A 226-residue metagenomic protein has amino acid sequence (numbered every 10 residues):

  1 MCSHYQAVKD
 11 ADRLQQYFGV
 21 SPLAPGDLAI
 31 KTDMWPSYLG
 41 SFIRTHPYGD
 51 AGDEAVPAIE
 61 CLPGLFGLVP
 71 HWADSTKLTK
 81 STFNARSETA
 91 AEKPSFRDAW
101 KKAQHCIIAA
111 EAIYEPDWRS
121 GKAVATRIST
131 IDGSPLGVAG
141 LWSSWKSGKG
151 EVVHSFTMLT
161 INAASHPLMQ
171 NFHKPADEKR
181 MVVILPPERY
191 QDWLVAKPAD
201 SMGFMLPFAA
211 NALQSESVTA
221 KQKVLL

Functional and structural regions predicted by a protein language model:
M1-L226: Short linear sequence motif anchored by a di-proline
